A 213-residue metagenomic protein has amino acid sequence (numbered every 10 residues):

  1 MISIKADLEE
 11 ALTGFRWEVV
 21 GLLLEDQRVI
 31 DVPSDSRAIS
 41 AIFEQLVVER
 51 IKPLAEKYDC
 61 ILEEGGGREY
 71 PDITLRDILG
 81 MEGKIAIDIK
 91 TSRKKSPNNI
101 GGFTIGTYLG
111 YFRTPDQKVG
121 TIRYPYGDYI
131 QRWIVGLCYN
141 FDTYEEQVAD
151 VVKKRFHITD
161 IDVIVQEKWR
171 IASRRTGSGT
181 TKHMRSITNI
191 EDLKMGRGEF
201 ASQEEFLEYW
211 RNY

Functional and structural regions predicted by a protein language model:
M1-E69, I78-E82, T91-Y213: Nucleic-acid endonuclease domains
I73, A86-T91: A generic, well-ordered mixed alpha/beta core segment in the N-terminal half of proteins
